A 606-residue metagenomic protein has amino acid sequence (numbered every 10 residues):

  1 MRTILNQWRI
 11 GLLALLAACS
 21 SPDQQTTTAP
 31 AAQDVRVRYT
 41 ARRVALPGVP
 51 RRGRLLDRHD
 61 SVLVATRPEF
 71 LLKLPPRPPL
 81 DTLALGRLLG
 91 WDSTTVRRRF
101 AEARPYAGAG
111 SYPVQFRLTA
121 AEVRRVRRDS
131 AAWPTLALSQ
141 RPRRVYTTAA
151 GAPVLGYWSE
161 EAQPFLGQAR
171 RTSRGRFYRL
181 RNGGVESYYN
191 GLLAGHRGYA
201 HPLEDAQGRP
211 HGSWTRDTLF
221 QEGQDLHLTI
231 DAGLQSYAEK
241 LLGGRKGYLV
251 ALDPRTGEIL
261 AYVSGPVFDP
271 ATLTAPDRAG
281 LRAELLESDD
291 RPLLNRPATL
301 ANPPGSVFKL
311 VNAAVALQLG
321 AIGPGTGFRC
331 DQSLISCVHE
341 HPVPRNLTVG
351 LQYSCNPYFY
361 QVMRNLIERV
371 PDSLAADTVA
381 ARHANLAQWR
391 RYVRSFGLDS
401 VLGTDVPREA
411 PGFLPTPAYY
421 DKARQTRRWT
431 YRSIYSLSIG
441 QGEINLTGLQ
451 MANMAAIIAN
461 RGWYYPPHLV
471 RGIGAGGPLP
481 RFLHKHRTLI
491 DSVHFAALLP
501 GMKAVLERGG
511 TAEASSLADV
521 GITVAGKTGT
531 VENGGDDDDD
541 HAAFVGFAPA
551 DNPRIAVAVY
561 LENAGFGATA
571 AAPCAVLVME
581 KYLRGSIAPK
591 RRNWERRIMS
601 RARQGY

Functional and structural regions predicted by a protein language model:
R2-L15, C19-A279, A301, P324 (+5 more regions): Periplasmic/cell-envelope proteins involved in peptidoglycan metabolism and beta-lactam response
V64, E204-T215, R255-V307, V311-A564 (+1 more regions): Beta-lactam-recognizing serine transpeptidase/beta-lactamase-like catalytic domain environment
